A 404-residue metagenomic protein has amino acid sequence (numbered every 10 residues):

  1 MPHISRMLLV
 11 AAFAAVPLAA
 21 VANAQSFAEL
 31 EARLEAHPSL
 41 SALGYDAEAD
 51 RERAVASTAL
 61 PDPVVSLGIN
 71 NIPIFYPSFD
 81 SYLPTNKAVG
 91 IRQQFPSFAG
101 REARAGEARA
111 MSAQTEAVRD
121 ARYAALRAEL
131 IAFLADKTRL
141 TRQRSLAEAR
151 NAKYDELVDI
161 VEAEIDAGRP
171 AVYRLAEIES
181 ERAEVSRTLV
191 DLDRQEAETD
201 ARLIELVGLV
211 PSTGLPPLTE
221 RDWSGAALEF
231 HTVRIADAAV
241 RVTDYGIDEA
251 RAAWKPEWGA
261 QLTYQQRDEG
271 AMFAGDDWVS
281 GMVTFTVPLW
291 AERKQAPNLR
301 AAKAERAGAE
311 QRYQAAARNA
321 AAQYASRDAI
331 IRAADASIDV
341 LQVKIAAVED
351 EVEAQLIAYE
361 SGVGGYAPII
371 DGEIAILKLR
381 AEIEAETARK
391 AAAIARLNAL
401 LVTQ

Functional and structural regions predicted by a protein language model:
H3, R122-R234, A239-R241, R327-A334 (+3 more regions): Periplasmic alpha-helical coiled-coil/stalk elements that build and connect Gram-negative outer-membrane
V10-P17: Bacterial N-terminal signal peptides
A22-I69, Q94-F95, A103, R169-V172 (+5 more regions): Bacterial Sec-pathway N-terminal export signals of envelope proteins
P63-Y82, F95-A121, W254-V279, T286-A302 (+1 more regions): Small/polar (Gly/Ser/Thr/Ala-rich) solvent-exposed segments that form structured loops/beta-strands/short helices used
V89-Q93, L203, G281-V287: Residues on the lipid-exposed face of transmembrane beta-strands in outer-membrane beta-barrel proteins
G106-R109, V172-S180, R300, Y366-A375: Short, charged, amphipathic alpha-helical segments
V158-L175, E351-I369: Alpha-helical hairpins and coiled-coil heptad-repeat segments
A375, L379-Q404: Acidic, low-complexity, intrinsically disordered peripheral segments
